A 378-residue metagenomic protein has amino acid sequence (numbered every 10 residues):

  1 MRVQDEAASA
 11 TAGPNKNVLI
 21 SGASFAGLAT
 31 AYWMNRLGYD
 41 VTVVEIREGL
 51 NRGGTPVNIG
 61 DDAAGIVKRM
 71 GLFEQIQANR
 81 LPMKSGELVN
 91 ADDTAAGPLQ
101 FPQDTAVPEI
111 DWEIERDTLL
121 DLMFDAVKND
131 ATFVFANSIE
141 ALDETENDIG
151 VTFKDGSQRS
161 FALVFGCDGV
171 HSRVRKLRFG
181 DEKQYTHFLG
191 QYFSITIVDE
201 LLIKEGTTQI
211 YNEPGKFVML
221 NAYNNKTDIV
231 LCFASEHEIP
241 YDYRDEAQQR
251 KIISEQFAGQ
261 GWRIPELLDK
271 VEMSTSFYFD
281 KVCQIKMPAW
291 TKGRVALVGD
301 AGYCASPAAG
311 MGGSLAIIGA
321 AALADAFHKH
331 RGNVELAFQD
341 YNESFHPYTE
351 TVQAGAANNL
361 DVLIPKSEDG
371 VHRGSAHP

Functional and structural regions predicted by a protein language model:
R2-V18, N35-L37, G60-I197, E236-S254 (+1 more regions): Conserved N-terminal helical subregion
L19, T42, T132, D228-V230: A structural signal for isolated positions on well-ordered beta-strands in alpha/beta enzyme cores
L19-R36, D40-E48, F165-G166, S194 (+2 more regions): Conserved mid-domain beta->alpha element of the FAD-binding
G49-G65: Conserved N-terminal glycine-rich FAD pyrophosphate-binding loop of Rossmann-like flavoproteins
N79, T132, G259-T275, V334-Q339 (+1 more regions): Acidic/histidine metal-binding catalytic segments
T186-G190, E205-T207, W262-F279: A short coil-to-beta-strand element that immediately follows conserved catalytic motifs
T196, T207-I239, F257-G259: Active-site substrate-recognition segment that forms the wall of the catalytic cavity or substrate channel
E200-G206, E238, R263, P288: Short helix-loop capping/hinge motifs at secondary-structure junctions, enriched in acidic/polar residues
